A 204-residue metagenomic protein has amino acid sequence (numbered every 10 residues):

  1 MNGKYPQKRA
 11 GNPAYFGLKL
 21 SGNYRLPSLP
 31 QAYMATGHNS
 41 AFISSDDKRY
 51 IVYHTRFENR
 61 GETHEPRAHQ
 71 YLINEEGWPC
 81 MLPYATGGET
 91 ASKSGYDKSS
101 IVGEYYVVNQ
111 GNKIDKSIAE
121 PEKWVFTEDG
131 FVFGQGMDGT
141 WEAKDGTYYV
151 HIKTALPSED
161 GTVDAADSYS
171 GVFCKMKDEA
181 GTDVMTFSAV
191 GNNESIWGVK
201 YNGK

Functional and structural regions predicted by a protein language model:
M1-K204: Carbohydrate-active catalytic/glycan-binding domains of CAZyme proteins, especially the secreted or lumenal ectodomains
